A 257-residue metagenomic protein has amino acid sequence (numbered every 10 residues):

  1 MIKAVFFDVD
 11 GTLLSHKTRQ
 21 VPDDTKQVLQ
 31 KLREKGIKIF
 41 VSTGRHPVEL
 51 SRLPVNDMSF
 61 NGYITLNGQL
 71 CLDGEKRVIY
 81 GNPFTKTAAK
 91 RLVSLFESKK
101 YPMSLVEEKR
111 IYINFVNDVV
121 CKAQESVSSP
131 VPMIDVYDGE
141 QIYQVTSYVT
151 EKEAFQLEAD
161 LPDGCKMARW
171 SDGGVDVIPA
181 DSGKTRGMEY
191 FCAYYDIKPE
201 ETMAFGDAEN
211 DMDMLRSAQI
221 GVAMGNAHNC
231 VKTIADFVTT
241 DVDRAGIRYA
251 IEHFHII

Functional and structural regions predicted by a protein language model:
M1-A4, P22, D176-I257: Mg2+-dependent phosphoryl-transfer enzymes with acidic/Ser/Thr/Gly-rich catalytic loops
K3-T18: Asp-based phosphoryl-transfer active-site loop
Q20-V119: Active-site phosphate-binding/coordination module
G36-F40, F60-N61, Y143-V145, E200-T202 (+1 more regions): Short active-site oxyanion
P54-D57, L72, L157-L161, M214-L215 (+1 more regions): Short loop/helix-cap segments at secondary-structure boundaries that form the rim of catalytic
N56-E75, V127-P132, Y137-E140, K232-A235: Structural recognition of alpha->loop->beta junctions
F60-L66, G81, A123-E125, M167-R169 (+2 more regions): Short hydrophobic/aromatic-enriched beta-strand-loop microsegments
L95, K99-M214, N226: Conserved acidic, metal-coordinating active-site core of Asp-based, Mg2+-dependent phosphoryl-transfer enzymes
